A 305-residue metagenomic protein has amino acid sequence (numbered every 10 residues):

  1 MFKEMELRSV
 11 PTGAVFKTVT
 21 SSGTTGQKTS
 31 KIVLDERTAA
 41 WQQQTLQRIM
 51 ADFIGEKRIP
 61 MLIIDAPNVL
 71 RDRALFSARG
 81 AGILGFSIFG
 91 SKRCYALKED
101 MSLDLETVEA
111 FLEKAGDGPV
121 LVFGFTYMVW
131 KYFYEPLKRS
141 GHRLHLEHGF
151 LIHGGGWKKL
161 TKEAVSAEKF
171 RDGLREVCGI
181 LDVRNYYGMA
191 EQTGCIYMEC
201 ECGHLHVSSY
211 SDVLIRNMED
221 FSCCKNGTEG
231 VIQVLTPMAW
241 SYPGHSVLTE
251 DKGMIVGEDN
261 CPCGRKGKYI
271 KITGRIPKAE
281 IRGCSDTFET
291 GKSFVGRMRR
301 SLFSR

Functional and structural regions predicted by a protein language model:
M1-T20, K28-I32, Q47-F53, D72: Active-site diphosphate/adenylate-binding microenvironment
F2, R73-A74, I83-R305: Active-site glycine/GP-rich loop and adjacent strand/helix microenvironment that borders small-molecule binding pockets
T20, T24-K28, R58, H148-H153: Glycine-rich, often proline-containing surface loops adjacent to acidic residues and nearby aromatics that form
T25, I54, V177-G179: A broad structural signal for alpha-helix termini and local helix breaks/kinks
Q27, N68, G156-K159: A short, flexible beta-alpha/helix-coil linker loop
Q27-W41, G55-K57: Short "domain-exit" segments at the C-terminal end of structured domains
Q43-I59, E106-K114: Conserved ATP-dependent adenylate/AMP-binding module captured primarily in the ANL superfamily
I49-L84: Conserved AMP-binding loop of ANL adenylate-forming enzymes
